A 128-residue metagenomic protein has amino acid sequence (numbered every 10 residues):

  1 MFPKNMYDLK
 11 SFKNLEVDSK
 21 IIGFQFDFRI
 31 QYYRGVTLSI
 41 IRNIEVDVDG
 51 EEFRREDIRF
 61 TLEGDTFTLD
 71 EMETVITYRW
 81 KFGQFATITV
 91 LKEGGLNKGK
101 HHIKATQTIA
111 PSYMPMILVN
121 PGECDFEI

Functional and structural regions predicted by a protein language model:
M1-I128: Terminal leader/tail segments of proteins
